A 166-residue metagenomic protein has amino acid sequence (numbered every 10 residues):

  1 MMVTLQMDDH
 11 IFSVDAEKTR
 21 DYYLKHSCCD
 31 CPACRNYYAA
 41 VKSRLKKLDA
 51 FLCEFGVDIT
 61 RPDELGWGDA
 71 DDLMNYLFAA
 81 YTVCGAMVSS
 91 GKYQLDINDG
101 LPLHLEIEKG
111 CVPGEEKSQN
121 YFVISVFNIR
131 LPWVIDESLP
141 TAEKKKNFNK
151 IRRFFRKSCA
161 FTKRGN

Functional and structural regions predicted by a protein language model:
M2-K42: Long, hydrophobic N-terminal alpha-helical segment
H10, C34-N36, A86-S90, G110 (+2 more regions): Generic structural motif
D21, A50-E54, R153: Charged/polar, solvent-exposed surface patches and flexible loops
S27-F78: Short, well-structured hydrophobic secondary-structure segments
C28-C29, C53, C84, C111 (+1 more regions): Generic recognition of cysteine residues
P62-Y121: Amphipathic protein-protein interaction modules
E106-N166: Glycine-rich, aromatic-bearing surface loops/beta-hairpins
